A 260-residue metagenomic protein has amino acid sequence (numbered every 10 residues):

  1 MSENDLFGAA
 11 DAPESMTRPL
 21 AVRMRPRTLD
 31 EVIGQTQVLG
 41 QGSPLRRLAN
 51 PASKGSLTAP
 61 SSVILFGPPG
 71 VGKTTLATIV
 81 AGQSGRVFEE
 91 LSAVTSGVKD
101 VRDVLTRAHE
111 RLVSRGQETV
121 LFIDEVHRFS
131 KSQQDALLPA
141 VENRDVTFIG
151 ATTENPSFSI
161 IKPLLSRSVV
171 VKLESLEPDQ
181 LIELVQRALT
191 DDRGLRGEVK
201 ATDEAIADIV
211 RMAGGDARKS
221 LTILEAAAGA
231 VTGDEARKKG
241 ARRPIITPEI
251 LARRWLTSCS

Functional and structural regions predicted by a protein language model:
S2-M16, L48-S92, T106-H109, L138-N143: Walker A/P-loop
G40-S43, R86-V120, S130-K131: Short glycine-rich substrate-engagement loop in P-loop NTPases that contacts/grips substrate
R46, P51-S53, I123, H127-S166: Conserved catalytic/switch belt of AAA+ P-loop NTPases
S61, S114-V120, N143-I149, V169: Loop/turn-to-beta-strand initiation segments
S92, V169-I182: Conserved AAA+ ATPase "SRH/arginine-finger" region at the nucleotide-binding site
V185-I206: Helix-loop-helix "sensor" segment of P-loop NTPases
A207-M212, R218-G233, I250-R253: C-terminal helical "lid" of AAA+/P-loop NTPase domains
G229-C259: Conserved C-terminal helix/linker of AAA+ ATPases
